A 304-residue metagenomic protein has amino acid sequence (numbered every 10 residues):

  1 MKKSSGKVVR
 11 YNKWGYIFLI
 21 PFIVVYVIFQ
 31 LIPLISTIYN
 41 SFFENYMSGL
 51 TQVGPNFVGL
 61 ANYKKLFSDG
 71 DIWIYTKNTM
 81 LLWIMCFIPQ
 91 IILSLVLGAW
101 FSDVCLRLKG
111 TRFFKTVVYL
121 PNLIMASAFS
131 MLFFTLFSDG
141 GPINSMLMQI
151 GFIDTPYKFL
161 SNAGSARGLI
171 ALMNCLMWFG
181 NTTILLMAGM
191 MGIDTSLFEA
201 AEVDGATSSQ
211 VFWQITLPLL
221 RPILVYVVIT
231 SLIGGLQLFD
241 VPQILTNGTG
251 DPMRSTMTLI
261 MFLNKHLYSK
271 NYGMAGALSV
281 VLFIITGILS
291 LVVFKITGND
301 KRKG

Functional and structural regions predicted by a protein language model:
M1-S4: N-terminal leader/signal peptides at the extreme start of proteins
K7-G304: A structural signal for multi-pass alpha-helical bundles of membrane permease subunits that mediate small-molecule
